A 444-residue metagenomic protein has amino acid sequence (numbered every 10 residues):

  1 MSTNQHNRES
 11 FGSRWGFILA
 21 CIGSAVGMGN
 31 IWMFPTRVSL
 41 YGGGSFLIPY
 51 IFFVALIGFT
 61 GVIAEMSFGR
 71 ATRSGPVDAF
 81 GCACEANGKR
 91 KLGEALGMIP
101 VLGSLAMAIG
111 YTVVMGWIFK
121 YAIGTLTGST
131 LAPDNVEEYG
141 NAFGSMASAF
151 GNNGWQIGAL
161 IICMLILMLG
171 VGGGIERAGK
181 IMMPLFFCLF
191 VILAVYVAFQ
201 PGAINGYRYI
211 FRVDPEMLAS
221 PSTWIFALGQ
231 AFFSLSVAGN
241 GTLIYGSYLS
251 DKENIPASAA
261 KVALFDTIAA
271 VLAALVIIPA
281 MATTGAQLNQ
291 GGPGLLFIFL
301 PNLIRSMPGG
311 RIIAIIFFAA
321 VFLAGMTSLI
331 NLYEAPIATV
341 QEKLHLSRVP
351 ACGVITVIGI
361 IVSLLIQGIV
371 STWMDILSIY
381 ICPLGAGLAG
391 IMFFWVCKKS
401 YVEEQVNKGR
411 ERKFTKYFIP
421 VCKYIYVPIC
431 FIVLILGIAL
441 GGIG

Functional and structural regions predicted by a protein language model:
M1-W32, G61-M66, R70-A95, S250-N254 (+1 more regions): Membrane-interface "cap" regions at the ends of multi-pass membrane proteins
S2-N7, F11, E176, K180-M326 (+1 more regions): Membrane-embedded translocation segments of transport machinery
Q5-R8, R37-Y41, S74-I99, T112-G172 (+5 more regions): Inter-helical loop and helix-membrane interface segments of multi-pass membrane transporters/permeases
S10-C21, L47-P49, R90-L105, Q156-A159 (+7 more regions): Select transmembrane alpha-helical segments in multipass membrane proteins
G16-F53, N240-G246, E253-A260, L264-T267 (+1 more regions): Transmembrane helix-boundary motif of multi-pass solute transporters/channels
G16-I18, S24, N153-G154, F265-V271 (+4 more regions): Loop-to-transmembrane helix boundary motifs in multi-pass membrane proteins
M33-Y50, G69-R73, W117, G174-M182 (+6 more regions): Transmembrane helix-loop boundary segments of multi-pass membrane transporters
A95-S104, P336, L344-T356, I376-L434 (+1 more regions): C-terminal membrane-solvent junction of multi-pass transporters and transport-like membrane proteins
